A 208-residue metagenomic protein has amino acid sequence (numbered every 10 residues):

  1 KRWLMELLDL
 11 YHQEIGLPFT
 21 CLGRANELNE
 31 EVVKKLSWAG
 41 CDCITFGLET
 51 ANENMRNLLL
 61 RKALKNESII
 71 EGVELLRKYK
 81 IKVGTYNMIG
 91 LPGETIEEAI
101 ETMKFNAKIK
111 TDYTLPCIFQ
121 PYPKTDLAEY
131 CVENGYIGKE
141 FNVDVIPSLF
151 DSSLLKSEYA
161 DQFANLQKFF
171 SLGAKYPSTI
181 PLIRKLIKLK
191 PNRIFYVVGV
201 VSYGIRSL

Functional and structural regions predicted by a protein language model:
K1-L189: A structural motif corresponding to the C-terminal lobe/cap of the Radical SAM core domain
P181-R184, K188-S207: Short hydrophobic helices that act as membrane-entry/anchoring signals
